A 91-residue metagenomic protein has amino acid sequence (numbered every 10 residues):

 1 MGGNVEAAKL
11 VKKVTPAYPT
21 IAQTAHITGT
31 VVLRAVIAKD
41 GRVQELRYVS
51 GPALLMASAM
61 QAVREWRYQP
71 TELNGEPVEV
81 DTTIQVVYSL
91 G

Functional and structural regions predicted by a protein language model:
M1-T24, Q61-R64: Acidic, low-complexity proline/glycine/alanine-rich linker and hinge segments
A8-V11, I21, D40-R47, E72 (+1 more regions): Periplasm-facing N-terminal accessory domains of Gram-negative outer-membrane beta-barrel systems
H26-T30, A38, R42-N74: A short, well-structured alpha-helical segment
V31-L33, T82: A short, aliphatic-rich beta-strand micro-motif
